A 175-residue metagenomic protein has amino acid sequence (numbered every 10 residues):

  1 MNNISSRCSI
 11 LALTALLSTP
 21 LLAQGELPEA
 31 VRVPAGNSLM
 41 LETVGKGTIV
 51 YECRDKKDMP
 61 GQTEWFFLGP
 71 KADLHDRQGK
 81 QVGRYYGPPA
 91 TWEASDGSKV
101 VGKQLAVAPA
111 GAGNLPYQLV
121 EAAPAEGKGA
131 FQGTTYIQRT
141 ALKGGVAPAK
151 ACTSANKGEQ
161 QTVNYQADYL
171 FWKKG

Functional and structural regions predicted by a protein language model:
N2-I10: Bacterial N-terminal signal peptides that target proteins for export
S18-P20: N-terminal signal peptide c-region/cleavage motif recognized by signal peptidases
Q24-V50, K57-G175: Primary mode marks residue(s) on the alpha4-beta5-alpha5 output face of response regulator receiver
